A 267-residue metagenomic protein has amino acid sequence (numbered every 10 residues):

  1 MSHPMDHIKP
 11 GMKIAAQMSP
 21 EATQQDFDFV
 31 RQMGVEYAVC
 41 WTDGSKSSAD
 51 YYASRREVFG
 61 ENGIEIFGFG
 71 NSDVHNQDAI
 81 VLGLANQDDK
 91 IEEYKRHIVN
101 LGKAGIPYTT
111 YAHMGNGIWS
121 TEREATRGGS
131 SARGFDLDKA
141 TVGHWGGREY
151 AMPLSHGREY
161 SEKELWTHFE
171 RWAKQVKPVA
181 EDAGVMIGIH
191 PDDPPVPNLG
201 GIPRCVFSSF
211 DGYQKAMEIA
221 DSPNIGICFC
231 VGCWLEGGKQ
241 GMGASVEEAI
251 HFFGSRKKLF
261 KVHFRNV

Functional and structural regions predicted by a protein language model:
P10-A22, D78-E92, R158-W166, E236-K239: Active-site mouth loops of central-metabolism enzymes
P10-Q17, E36-C40, I66-N71, T109-Y111 (+3 more regions): Hydrophobic faces of well-ordered beta-strands that scaffold small-molecule active sites in alpha/beta enzyme cores
A16-Q25, W41-Y52, N116-W119, R204-V206 (+1 more regions): Acidic-and-aromatic substrate-binding clefts and catalytic sites of carbohydrate-active enzymes
M18-R31, Y51-R55, D88-V99, G241-F252: Short, acidic/polar
P20-D43, E61-N62, K103-T109: Catalytic domains of carbohydrate-active enzymes, especially glycoside hydrolases
K46-Y51, L82-N100, L165-W172: Glycine-rich anion/phosphate-binding loops
N100-R171: Active-site-proximal, glycine-rich beta->alpha crossover segments in alpha/beta enzymes that shape flexible
M152-V267: Acidic/histidine-rich catalytic cores of soluble enzymes
